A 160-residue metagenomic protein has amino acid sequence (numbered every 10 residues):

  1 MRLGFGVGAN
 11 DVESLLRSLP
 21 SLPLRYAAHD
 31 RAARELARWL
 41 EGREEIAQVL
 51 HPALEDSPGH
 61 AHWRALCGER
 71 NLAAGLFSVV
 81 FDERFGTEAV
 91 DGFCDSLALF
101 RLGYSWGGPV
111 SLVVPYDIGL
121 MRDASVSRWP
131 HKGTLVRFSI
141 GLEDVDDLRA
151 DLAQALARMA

Functional and structural regions predicted by a protein language model:
M1-L76, V80-D117: Active-site C-terminal subdomain of aminotransferase-like
R84-F85, S96, S111-A160: PLP-dependent enzyme catalytic core of the Aspartate aminotransferase-like
